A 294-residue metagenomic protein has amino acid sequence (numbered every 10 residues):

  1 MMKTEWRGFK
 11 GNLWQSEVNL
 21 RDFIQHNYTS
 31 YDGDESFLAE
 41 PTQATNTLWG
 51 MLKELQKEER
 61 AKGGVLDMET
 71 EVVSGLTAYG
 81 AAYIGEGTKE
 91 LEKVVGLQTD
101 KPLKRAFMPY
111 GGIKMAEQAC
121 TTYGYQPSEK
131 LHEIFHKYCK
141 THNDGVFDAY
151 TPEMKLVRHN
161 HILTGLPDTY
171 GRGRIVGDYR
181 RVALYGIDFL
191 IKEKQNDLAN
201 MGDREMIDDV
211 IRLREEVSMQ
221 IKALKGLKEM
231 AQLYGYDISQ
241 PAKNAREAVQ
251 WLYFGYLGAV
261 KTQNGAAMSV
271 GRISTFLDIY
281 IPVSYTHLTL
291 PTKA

Functional and structural regions predicted by a protein language model:
M1-H287: Catalytic cofactor-binding cores of redox enzymes
T286-A294: Conserved small/polar residues in nucleotide/adenosyl-binding loops
